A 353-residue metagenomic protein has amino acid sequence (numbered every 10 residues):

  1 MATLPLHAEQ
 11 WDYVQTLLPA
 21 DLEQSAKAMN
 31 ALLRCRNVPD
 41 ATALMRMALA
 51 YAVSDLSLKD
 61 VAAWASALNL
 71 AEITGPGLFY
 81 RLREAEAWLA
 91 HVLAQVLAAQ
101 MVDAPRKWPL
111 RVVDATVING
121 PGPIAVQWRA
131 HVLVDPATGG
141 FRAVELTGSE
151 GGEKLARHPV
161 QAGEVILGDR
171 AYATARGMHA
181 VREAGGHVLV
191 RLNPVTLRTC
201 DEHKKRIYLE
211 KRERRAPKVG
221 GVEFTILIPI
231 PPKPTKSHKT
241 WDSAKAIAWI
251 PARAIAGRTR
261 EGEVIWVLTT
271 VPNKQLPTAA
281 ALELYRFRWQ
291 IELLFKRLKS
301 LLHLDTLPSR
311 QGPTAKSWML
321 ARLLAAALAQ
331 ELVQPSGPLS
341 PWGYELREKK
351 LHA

Functional and structural regions predicted by a protein language model:
M1-D55, A63, E72-I73, G77-L82 (+2 more regions): Single, function-defining residue in the core of a domain
D60-A67: Short alpha-helical "recognition helix" segments of helix-turn-helix
L68, E84-W88, L304: A short structural micro-motif
F79-M101: Short, basic alpha-helical nucleic acid-contact segments in DNA-binding proteins and DNA transaction factors
V112-I118: Aromatic- and Gly/Pro-rich donor/ligand-binding loops that form nucleotide- or phosphate-bearing donor binding pockets
